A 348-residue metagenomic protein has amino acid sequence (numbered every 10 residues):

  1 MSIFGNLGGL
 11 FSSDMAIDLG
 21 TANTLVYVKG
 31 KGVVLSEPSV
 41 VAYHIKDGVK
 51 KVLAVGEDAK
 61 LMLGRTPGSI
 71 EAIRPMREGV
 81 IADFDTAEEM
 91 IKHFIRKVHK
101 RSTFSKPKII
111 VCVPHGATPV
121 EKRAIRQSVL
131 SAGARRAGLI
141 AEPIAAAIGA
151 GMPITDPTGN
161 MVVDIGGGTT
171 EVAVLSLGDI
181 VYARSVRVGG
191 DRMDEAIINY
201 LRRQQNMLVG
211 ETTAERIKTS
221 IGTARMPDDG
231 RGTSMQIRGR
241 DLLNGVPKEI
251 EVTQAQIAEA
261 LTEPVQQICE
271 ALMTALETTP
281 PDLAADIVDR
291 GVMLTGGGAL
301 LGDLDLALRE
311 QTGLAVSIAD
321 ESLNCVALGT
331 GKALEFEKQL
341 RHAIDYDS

Functional and structural regions predicted by a protein language model:
M1-I165, A173-M293, A299-S348: Nucleotide/phosphate-binding catalytic cleft detector across ATP-hydrolyzing and phosphate-transferring enzymes
